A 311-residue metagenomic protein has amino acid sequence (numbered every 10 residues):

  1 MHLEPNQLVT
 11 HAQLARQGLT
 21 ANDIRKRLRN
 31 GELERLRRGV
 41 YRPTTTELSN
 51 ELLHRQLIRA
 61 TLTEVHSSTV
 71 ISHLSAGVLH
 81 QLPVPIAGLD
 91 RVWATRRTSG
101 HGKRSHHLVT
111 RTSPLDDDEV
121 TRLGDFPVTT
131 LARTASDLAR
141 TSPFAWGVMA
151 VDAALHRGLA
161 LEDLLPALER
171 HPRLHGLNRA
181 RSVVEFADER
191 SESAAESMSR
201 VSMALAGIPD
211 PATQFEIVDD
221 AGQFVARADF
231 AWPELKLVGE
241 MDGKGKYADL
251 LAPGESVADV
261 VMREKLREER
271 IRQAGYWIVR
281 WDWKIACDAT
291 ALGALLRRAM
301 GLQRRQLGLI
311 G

Functional and structural regions predicted by a protein language model:
M1-L177, G301-G311: Short gly/ser-rich loop at a beta-strand->alpha-helix junction or flexible surface loop bordering the NTP-binding
P5-N6, L155-G311: Surface segments flanking catalytic/ligand-binding clefts of nucleic-acid enzymes
